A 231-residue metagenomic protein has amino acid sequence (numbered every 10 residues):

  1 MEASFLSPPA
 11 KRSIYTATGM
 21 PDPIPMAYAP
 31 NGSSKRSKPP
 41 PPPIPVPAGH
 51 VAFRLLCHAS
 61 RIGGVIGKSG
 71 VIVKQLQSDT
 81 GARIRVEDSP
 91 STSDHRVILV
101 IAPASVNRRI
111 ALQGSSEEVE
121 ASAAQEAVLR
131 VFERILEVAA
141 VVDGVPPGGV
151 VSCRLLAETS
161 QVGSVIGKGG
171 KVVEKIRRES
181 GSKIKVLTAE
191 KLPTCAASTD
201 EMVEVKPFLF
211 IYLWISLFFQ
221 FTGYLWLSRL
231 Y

Functional and structural regions predicted by a protein language model:
M1-G64, I72-A157, T188-Y231: Low-complexity, intrinsically disordered regulatory regions of RNA-binding proteins
G67-G70, G167-G170, P207: Periodic glycine anchor positions in long extracellular repeat architectures
R154, Q161-E179, K183-L187: Alpha-helical bundle protein-protein interaction modules that mediate dimerization/oligomerization and scaffolding
